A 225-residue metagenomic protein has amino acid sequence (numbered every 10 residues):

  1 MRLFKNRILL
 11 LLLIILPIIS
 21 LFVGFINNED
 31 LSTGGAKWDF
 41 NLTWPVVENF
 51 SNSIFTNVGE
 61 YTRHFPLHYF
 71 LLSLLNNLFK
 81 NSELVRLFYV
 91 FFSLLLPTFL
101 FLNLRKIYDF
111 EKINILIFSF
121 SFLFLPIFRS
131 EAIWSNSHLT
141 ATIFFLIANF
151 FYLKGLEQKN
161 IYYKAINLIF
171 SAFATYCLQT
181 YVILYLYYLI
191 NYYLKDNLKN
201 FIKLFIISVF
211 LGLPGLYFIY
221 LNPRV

Functional and structural regions predicted by a protein language model:
K5-K37, F210-N222: Transmembrane signal-anchor helices characteristic of membrane glycosylation enzymes that use polyprenol
I26-V46, G59-L72, E83, L178: Extracytoplasmic catalytic/substrate-binding loops of multi-pass membrane glycan-assembly enzymes
T62, P66-F70, L78-T98, E131: Loop-to-helix entry region of an early transmembrane alpha helix in multi-pass inner-membrane enzymes
L100-F124, T142-I143, I166: Transmembrane-helix signature of polytopic, membrane-embedded enzymes that assemble or transfer cell-envelope glycans
K106-D109, L146-Y163, A174, Y192-Y193: Membrane-interface transmembrane helices that cradle and orient dolichyl/undecaprenyl
S119, Y163-L178, Y185-I190, S208-F210: Membrane-interface alpha helices of multi-pass inner-membrane proteins
S130-T140: Short acidic/glycine- and proline-prone juxtamembrane loop motifs at membrane-interface regions of multi-pass membrane
I190, N200-V225: Membrane-lumen/periplasm interface segments of specific transmembrane helices in polyprenyl phosphate-linked
